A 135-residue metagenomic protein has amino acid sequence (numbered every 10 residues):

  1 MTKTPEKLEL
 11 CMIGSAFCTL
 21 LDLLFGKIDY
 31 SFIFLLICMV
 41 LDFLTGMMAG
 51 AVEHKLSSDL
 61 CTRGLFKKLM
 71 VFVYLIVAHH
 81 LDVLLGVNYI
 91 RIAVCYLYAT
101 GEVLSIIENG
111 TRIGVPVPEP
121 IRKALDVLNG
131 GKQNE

Functional and structural regions predicted by a protein language model:
T2-E9, T100-E135: Membrane-proximal cytosolic segments adjacent to transmembrane helices
C11-A16, M39, F43, K68 (+2 more regions): Alpha-helical transmembrane spans of integral membrane proteins, capturing the lipid-embedded, hydrophobic core of TM
C11-F32: Membrane-helix boundary elements
A16-L20, M47, I76, H80: Alpha-helical transmembrane segments of multipass membrane proteins
I28-L35, N88-C95: Short, aromatic-rich membrane-interface segments at the entry and exit of alpha-helical transmembrane domains
F34-L60: Membrane-helix boundary/interface segments in integral membrane proteins
C38-G46, L97-I106: Alpha-helical transmembrane segments and their membrane-interface exit regions
E53-V73: Juxtamembrane helix-capping/reentrant segments at transmembrane boundaries
